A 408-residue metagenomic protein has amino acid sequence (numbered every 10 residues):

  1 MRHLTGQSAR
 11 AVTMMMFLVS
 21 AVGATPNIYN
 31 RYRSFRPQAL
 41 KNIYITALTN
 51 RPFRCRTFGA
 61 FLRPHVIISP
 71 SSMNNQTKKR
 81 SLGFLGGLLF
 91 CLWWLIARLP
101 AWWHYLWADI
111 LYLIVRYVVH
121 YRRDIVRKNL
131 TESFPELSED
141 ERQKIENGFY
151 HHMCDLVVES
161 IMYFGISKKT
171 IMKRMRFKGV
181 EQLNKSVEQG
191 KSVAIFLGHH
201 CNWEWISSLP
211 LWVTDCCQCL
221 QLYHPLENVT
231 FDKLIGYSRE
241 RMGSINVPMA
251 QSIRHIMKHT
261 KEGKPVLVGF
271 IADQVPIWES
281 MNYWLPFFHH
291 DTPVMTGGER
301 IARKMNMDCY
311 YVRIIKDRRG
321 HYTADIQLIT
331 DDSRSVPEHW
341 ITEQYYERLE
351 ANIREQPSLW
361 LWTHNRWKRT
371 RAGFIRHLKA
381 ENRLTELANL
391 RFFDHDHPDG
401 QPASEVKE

Functional and structural regions predicted by a protein language model:
R2, S8-T13, S20-G23, S34-R36 (+1 more regions): Low-acidity, Ser/Thr- and Arg-rich intrinsically disordered low-complexity segments
G6, N30-Q38, T46-R51, R56: N-terminal basic, low-structured, amphipathic or hydrophobic segments
V12-M14, I28, K41: Intrinsic low-complexity, disordered N-terminal segments enriched in polar/charged/small residues
T57, F61-S72: Short, Lys/Arg-enriched N-terminal segments with co-localized hydrophobic residues within the first ~10-30 amino acids
S71-L197, N202, D232-Y237, G243-S244 (+1 more regions): Membrane-anchoring hydrophobic helices of lipid-metabolizing enzymes
Q76-R80, N147, R241, A250-E408: Non-catalytic C-terminal accessory region of glycerolipid acyltransferases and related lyso-lipid remodeling enzymes
V187-A250, I277-P286: Catalytic core of membrane glycerolipid acyltransferases/transacylases, capturing the structured, soluble-facing
